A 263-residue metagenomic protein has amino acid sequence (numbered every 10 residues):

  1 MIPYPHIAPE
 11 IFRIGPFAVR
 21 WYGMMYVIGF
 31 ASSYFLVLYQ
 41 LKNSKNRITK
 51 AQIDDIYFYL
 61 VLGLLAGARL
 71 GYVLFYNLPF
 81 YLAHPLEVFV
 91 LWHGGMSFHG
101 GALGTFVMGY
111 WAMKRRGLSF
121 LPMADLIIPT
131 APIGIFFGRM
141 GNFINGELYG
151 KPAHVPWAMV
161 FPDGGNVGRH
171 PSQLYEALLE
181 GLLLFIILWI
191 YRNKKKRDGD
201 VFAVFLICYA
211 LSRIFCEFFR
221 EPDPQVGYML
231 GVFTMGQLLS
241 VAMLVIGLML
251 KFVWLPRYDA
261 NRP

Functional and structural regions predicted by a protein language model:
M1-P263: Hydrophobic, membrane-interfacing alpha helices
